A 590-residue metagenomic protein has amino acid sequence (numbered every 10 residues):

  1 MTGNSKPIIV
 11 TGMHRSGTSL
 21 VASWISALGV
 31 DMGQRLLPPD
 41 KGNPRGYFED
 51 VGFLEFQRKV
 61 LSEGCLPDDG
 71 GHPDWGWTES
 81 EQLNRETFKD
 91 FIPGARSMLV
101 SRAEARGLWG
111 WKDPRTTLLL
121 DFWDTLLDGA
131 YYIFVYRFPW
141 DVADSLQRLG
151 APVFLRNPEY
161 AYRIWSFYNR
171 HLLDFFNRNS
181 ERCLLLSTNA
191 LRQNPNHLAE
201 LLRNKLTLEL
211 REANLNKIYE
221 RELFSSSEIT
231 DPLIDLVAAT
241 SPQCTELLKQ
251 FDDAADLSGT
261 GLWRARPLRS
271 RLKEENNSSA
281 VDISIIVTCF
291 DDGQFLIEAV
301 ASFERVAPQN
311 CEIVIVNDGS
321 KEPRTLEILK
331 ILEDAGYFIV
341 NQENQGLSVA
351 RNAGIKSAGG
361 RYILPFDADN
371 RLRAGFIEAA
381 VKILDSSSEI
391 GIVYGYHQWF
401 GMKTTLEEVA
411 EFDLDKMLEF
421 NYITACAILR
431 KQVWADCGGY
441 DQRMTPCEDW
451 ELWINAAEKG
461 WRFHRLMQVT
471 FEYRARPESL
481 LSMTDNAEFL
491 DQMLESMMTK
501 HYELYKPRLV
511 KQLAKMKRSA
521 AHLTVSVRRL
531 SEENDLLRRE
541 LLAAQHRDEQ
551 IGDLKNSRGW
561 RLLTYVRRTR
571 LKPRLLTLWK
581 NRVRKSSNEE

Functional and structural regions predicted by a protein language model:
M1-F91, E220-S226: PAPS-dependent sulfotransferase catalytic core
M1-N4, E86, L173-F176, E200 (+2 more regions): PAPS-dependent sulfotransferases, especially Golgi type II membrane carbohydrate sulfotransferases
C65-L66, T78-S80, P93-E212: PAPS-dependent sulfotransferase catalytic domain
V142, P446-L452: Acidic donor-binding loop at a coil-to-helix junction in glycosyltransferase catalytic cores that engages
R264-S279, M493-E590: Boundary detector for helix-to-coil junctions that initiate low-complexity/charged tails
A301-N310: Short, acidic, metal-binding catalytic loop of nucleotide-sugar glycosyltransferases
Q342-A358: Glycine-rich, basic loop-to-helix element that forms the pyrophosphate-binding segment of sugar-nucleotide handling
G375-L406: Conserved donor NDP-sugar-binding/catalytic core segment of glycosyltransferases
